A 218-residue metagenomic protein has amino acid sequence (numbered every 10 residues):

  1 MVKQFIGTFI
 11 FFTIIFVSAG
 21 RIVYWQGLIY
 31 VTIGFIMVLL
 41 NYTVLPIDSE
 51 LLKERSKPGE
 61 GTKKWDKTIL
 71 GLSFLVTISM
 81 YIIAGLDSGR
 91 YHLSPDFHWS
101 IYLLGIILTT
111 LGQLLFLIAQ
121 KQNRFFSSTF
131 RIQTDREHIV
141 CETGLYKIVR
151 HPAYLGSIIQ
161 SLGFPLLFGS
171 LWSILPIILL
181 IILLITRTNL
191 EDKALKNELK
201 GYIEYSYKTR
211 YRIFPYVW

Functional and structural regions predicted by a protein language model:
M1-T143, L155-W218: Membrane-anchoring alpha-helices and their flanking helix-loop junctions
K147-L155: Histidine-centered phosphotransfer motif of kinases
